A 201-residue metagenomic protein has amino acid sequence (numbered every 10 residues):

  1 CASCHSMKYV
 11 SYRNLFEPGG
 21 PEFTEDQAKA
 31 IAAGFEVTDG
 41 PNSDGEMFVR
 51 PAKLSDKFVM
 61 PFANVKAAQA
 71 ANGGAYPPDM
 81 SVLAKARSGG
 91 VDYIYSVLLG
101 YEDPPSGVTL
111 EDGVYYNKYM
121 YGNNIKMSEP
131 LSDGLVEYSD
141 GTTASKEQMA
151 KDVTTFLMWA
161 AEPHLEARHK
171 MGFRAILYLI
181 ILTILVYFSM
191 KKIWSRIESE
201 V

Functional and structural regions predicted by a protein language model:
C1-K8, V153: The canonical Cys-X-X-Cys-His
Y9-A33: Acidic helix-start/capping segments at beta-turn-to-alpha-helix junctions
T38-G122: Membrane-proximal low-complexity regions enriched in glycine and acidic/polar residues
G89-D92, D103-V108, K126, G134-Y138 (+1 more regions): Substrate-binding/catalytic groove segments of enzymes that remodel or degrade extracellular structural polymers
Y121, M127-E162: Extended, hydrophilic extramembrane loops/domains of integral membrane proteins
R168-F173, L177-V201: Juxtamembrane interface at the cytosolic side of transmembrane helices
